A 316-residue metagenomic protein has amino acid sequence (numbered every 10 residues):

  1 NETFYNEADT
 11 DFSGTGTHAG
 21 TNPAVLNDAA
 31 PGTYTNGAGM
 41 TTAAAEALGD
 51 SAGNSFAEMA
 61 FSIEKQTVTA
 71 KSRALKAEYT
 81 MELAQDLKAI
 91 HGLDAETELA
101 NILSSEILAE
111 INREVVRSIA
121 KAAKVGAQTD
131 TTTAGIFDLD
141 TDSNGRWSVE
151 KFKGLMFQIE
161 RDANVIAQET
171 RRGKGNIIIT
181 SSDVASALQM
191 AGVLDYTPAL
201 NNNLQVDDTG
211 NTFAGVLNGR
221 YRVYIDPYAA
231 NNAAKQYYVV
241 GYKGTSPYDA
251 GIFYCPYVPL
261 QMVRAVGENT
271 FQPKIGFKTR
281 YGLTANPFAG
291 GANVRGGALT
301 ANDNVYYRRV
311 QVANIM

Functional and structural regions predicted by a protein language model:
N1-R113: Acidic/polar, low-complexity extended loops/arms that serve as protein-protein interfaces in large oligomeric shells
E2-G14, K121-V125, F288-D303: Short linear, low-complexity motifs centered on an aromatic residue
A30-T33, V115-K124, Y221-Y224: Noncatalytic linker/hinge segments flanking ATPase motor cores
A57-N101, E106, E110, E150-G154 (+3 more regions): Sequence/fold signature of self-assembling virion shell proteins
A95-E96, I111-T133: Short, glycine/acidic-rich hinge or "gate" loops at secondary-structure transitions that mediate conformational
V116, A163-I166: Structured binding elements
Q128-E150: Acidic/histidine-rich catalytic neighborhood
